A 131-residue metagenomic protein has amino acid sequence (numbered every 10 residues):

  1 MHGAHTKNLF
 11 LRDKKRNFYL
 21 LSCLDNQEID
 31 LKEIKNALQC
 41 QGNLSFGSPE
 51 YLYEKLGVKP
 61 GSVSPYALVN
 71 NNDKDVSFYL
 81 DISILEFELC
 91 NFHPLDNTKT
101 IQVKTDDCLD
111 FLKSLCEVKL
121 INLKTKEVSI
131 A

Functional and structural regions predicted by a protein language model:
M1-A131: Extended, low-hydrophobicity, polar/charged segments
